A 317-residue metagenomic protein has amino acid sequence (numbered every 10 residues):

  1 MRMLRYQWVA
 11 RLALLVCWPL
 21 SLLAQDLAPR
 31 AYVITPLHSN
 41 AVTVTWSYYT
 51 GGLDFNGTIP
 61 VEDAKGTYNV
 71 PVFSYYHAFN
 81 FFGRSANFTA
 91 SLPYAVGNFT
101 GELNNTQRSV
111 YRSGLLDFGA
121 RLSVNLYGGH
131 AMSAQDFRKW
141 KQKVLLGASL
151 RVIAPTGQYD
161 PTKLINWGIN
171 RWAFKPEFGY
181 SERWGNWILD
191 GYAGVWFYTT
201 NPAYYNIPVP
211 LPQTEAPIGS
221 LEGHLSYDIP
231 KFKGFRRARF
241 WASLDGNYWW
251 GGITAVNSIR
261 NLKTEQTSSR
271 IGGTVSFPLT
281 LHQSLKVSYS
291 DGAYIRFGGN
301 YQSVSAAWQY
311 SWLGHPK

Functional and structural regions predicted by a protein language model:
R30-H38, N80-N87, G128-L145, N186 (+3 more regions): Short loop/turn motifs that connect adjacent beta-strands in outer-membrane beta-barrel proteins
V33, Y76-F79, S123-N125, E177-R183 (+3 more regions): Transmembrane beta-barrel domains of outer membrane proteins
N40-V42, N69-F73, L116-L122, L146 (+5 more regions): Hydrophobic, lipid-facing positions within transmembrane beta-strands of outer-membrane proteins
V42-W46, F88-L92, L122, L146-L150 (+7 more regions): Membrane-embedded beta-strand positions of outer-membrane beta-barrel proteins
W46-G52, L92-N98, L126, V152-Q158 (+6 more regions): Transmembrane beta-strands of outer-membrane beta-barrel pores
Y49-V70, Q107-R108, P161-G168: Surface-exposed strand-loop-strand hairpins of Gram-negative outer-membrane beta-barrel proteins
V96-A216, L262-T264: Outer-membrane pore/translocation modules
A203-K317: Outer membrane beta-barrel transmembrane domains
